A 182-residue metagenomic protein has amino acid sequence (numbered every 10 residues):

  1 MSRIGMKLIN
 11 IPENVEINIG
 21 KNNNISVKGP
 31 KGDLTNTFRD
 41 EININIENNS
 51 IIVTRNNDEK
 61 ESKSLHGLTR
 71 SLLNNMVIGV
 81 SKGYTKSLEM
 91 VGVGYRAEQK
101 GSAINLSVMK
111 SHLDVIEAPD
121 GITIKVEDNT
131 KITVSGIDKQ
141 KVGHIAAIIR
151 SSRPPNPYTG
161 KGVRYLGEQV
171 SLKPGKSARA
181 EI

Functional and structural regions predicted by a protein language model:
M1-I182: Ribosome-associated RNA-binding proteins
